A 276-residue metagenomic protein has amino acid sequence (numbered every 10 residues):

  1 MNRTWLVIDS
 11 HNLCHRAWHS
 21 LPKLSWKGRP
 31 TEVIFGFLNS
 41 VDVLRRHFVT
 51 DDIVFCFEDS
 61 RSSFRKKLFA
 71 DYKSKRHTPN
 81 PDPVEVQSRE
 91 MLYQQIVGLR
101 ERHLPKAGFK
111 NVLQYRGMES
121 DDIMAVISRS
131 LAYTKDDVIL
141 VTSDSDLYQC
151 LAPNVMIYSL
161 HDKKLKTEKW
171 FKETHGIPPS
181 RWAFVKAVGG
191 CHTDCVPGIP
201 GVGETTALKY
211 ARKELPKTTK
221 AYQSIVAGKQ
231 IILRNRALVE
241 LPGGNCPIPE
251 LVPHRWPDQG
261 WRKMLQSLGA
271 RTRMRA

Functional and structural regions predicted by a protein language model:
N2-D137, L147-L165, L233-R234, E240-W256: Noncatalytic, basic helical substrate-engagement surface that gates or grips nucleic-acid strands
D121-S130, G176-K186: Short, motif-level signal for alpha-helix interfacial/capping segments enriched in acidic residues and aromatics/proline
S130, P153, R212-K213, S267: Residues within well-ordered alpha-helical secondary structure of globular protein domains
L140: Conserved SAM-binding loop
L165-H175: Short, charged, surface-exposed secondary-structure boundary motifs
P178-E250, A270-M274: Accessory alpha-helical DNA-binding modules that contact the DNA backbone or grooves
W261-A276: Long, highly charged low-complexity segments enriched in Glu/Asp and Lys/Arg with interspersed Ser/Thr
